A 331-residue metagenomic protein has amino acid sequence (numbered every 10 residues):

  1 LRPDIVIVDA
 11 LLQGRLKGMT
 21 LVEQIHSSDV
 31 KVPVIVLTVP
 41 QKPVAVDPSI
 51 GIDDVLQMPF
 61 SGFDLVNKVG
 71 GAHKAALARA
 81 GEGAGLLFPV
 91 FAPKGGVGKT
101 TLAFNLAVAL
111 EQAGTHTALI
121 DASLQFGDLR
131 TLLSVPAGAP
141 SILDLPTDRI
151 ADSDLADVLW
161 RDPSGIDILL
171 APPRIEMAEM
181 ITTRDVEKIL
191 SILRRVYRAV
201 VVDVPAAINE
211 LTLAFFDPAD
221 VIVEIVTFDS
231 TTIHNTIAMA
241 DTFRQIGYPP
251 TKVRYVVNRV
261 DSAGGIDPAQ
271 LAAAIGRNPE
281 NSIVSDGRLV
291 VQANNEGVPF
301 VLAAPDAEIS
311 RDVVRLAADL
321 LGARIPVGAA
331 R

Functional and structural regions predicted by a protein language model:
D4-I25: Conserved phosphotransfer microenvironments
K31-Q41: A short, hydrophobic beta-strand element within the central beta-sheet of small alpha/beta folds
F60-V69: C-terminal output helix
R79-A118: Walker A (P-loop) phosphate-binding motif
L110-I168: Phosphate-binding loop that captures ATP/GTP phosphates
D148-I208: Cytosolic-facing regulatory segments adjacent to core modules
I192-R195, I208-S230: Inter-motif core of Ras-like GTPase G domains
R259, A272-F300, V313: Beta-strand-loop-alpha "switch" segments that mediate conformational coupling across diverse proteins
